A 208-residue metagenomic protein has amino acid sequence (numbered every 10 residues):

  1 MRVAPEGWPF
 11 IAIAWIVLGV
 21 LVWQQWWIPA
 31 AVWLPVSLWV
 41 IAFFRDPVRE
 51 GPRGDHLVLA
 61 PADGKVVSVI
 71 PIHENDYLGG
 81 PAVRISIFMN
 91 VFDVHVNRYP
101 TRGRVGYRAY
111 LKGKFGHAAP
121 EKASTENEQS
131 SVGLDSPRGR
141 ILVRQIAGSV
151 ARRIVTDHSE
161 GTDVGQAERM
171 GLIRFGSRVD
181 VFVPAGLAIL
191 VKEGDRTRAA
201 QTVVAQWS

Functional and structural regions predicted by a protein language model:
M1-S208: Contiguous, well-folded functional domains in the mature portion of proteins
